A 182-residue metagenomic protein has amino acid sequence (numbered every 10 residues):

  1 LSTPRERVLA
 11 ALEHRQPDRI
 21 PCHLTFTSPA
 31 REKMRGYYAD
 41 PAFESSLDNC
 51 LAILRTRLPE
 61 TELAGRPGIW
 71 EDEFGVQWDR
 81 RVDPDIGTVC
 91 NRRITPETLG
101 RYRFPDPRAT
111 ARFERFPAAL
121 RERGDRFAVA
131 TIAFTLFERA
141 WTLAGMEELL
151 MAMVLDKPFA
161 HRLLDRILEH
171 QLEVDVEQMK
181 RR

Functional and structural regions predicted by a protein language model:
L1-R182: Catalytic cores of TIM-barrel enzymes
